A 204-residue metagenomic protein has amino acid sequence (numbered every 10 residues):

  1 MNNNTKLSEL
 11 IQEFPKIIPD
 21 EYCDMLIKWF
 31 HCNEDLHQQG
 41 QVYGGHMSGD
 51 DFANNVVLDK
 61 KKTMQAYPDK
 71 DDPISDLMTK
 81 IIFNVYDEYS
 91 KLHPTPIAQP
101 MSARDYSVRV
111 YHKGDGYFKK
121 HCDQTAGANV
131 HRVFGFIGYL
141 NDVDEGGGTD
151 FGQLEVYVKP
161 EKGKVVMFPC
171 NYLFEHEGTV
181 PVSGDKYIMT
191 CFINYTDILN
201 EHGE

Functional and structural regions predicted by a protein language model:
N2-P100: Non-heme Fe(II)/2-oxoglutarate
P15-K16, P73-I81, V85-Q99, S107 (+4 more regions): Preference for well-ordered, secondary-structure-rich cores of eukaryotic proteins
P19, V143-D144: Acidic glycine-/aspartate-rich tracts in secreted/extracellular proteins
F30, C122-Q124, L140, I193-Y195: Short beta-strand segments enriched in hydrophobic/aromatic residues within well-folded beta-rich domains
V108-A128: Conserved short histidine dyad/triad with adjacent acidic residue
K120, H131-R132, D144-E204: Catalytic core of Fe(II)/2-oxoglutarate
G127-D142: Short beta-strand/loop turn elements enriched in aromatics
